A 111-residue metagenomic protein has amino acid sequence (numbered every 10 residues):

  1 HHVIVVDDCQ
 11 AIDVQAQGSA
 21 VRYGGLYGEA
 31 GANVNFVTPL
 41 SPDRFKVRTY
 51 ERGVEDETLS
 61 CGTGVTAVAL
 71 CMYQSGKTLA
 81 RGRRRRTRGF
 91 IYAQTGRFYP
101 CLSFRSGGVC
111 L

Functional and structural regions predicted by a protein language model:
H1-S60, A67-L111: Active-site proximal loop and beta-alpha junction motif in alpha/beta enzyme cores
